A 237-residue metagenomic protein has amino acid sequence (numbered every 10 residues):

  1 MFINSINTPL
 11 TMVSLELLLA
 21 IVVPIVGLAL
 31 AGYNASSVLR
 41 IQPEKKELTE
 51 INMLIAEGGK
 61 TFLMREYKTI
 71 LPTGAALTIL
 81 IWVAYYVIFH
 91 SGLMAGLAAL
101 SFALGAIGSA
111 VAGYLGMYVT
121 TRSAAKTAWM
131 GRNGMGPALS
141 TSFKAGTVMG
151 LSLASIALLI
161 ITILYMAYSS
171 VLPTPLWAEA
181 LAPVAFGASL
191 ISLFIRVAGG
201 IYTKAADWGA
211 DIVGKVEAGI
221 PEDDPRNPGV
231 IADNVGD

Functional and structural regions predicted by a protein language model:
M1-N7: Short, Lys/Arg-rich, polar N-terminal cytosolic tail immediately upstream of the first transmembrane signal-anchor
L10-G236: Hydrophobic, small-residue-rich transmembrane alpha-helices and their short perimembrane loops in multi-pass membrane
